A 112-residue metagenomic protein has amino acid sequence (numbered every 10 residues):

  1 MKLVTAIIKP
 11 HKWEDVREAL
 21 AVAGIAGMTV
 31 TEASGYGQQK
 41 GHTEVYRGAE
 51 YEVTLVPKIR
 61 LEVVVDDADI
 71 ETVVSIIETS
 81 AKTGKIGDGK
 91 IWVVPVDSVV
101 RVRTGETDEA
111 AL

Functional and structural regions predicted by a protein language model:
M1-L112: Positively charged, small/polar-rich N-terminal and surface patches that mediate targeting and assembly and bind
